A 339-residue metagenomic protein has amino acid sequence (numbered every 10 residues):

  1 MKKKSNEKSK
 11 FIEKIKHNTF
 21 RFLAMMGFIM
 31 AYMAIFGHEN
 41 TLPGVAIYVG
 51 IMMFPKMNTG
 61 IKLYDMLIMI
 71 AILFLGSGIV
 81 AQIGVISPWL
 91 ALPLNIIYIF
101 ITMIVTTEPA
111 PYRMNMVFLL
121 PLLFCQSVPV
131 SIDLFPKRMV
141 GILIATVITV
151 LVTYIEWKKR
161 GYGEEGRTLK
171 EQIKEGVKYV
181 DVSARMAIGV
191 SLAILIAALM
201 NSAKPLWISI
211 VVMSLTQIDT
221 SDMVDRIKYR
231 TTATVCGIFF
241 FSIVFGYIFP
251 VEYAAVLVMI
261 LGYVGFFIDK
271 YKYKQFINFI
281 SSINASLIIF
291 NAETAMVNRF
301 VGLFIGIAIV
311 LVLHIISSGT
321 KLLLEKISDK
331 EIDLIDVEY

Functional and structural regions predicted by a protein language model:
M1-M116, L120-I260, F266-F276, A285-Y339: Alpha-helical transmembrane segments and their membrane-interface boundaries that form or gate the permeation pathway
